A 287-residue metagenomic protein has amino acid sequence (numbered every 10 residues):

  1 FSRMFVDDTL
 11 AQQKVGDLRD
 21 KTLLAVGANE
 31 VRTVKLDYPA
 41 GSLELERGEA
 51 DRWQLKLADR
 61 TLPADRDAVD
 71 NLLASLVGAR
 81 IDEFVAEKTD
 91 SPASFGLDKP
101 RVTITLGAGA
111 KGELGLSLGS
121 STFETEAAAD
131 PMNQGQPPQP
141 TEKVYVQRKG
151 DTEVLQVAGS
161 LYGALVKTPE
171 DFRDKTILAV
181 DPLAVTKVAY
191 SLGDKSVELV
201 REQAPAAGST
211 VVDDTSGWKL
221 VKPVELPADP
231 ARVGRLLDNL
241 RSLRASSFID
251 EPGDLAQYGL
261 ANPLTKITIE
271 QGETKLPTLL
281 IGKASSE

Functional and structural regions predicted by a protein language model:
F1-E287: Long, low-complexity, repeat-rich, intrinsically disordered, solvent-exposed domains used in surface/appendage assembly
